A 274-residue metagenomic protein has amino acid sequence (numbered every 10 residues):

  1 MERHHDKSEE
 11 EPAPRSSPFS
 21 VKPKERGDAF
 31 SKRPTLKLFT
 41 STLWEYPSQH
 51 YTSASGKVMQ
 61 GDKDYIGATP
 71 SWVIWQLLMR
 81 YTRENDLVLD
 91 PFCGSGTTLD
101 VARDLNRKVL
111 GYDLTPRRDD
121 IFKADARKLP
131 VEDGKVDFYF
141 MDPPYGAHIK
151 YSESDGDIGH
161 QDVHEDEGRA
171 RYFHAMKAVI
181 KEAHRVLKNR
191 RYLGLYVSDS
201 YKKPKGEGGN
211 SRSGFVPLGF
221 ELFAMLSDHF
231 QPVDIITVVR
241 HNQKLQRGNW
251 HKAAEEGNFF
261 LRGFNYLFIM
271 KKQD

Functional and structural regions predicted by a protein language model:
M1-D274: Class I S-adenosyl-L-methionine-dependent methyltransferase catalytic core
